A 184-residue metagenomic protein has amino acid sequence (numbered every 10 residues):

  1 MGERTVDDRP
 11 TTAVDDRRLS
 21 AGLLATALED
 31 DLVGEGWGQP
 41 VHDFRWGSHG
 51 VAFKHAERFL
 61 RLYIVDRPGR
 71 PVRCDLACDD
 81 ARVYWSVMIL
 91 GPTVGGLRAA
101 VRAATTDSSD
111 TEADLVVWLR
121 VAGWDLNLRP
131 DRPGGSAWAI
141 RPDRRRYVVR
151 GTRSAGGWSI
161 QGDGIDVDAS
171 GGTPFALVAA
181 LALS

Functional and structural regions predicted by a protein language model:
M1-E3, V83-Y84: Charged, low-complexity intrinsically disordered tails and linkers
G2-F53, G91-D143: Negatively charged, low-complexity tracts enriched in Asp/Glu with abundant Ser/Thr
F44, Y63-V65, V101, D131 (+2 more regions): Generic alpha-helix signal with a bias toward terminal, lower-confidence helices and secondary-structure junctions
R58-G95, A99, R145-G171: Intrinsically disordered, low-complexity regulatory segments enriched in Ser/Thr/Pro and charged residues
G171-S184: Long, compositionally biased intrinsically disordered terminal regions
